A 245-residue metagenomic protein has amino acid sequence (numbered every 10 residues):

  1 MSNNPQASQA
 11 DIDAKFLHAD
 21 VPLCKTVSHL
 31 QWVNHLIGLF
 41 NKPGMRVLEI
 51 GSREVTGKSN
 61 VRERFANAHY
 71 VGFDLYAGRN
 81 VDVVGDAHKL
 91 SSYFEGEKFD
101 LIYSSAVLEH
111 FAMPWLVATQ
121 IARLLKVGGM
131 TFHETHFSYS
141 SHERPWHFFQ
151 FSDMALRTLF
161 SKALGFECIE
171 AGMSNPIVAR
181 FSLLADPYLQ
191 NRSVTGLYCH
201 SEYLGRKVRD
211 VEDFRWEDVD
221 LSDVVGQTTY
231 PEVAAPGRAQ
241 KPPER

Functional and structural regions predicted by a protein language model:
S2-N41: Class I SAM-dependent methyltransferase Rossmann-like catalytic core, especially the SAM/SAH-binding loop
S8-V21, V47-G51, S141-D153: Short N-terminal helix-initiation segments at or just after the protein's N-terminus
D20-C24, G38, V81, S105-L108 (+2 more regions): Short N-terminal micro-motifs specific to bacterial/archaeal maturation and metal-cluster initiation sites
K25-V33, E54, K58, F149-D153 (+1 more regions): A structural signal for well-ordered alpha-helical scaffolds and beta->alpha junctions
L30-Q31, V84-D86, D186: Short gly/ser/thr-rich secondary-structure transition/capping motifs
W32-V33, Y103, V117, S201: Alpha-helical packing segments of well-folded alpha/beta enzyme cores
L39, P43-H142, S152-R157: Conserved SAM-binding loop
A112-R245: S-adenosyl-L-methionine-dependent methyltransferase catalytic module, highlighting the catalytic core
